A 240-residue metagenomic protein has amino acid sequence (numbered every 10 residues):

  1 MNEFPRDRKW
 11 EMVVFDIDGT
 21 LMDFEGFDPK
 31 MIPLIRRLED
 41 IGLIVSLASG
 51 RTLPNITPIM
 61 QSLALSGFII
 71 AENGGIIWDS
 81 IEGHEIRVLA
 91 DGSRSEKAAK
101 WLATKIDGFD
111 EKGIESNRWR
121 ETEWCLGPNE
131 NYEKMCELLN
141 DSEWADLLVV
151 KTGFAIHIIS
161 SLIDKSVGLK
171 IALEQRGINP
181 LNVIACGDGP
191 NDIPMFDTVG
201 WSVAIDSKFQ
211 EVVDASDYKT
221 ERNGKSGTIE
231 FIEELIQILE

Functional and structural regions predicted by a protein language model:
M1-F15, R37, Q175-I178: Non-catalytic pre-domain segments flanking phosphatase-related domains
N2, T198, S202-E240: Asp-based, Mg2+/Mn2+-dependent phosphohydrolase catalytic module
R6-E25, F196: Asp-based phosphoryl-transfer active-site loop
M12-V14, F68, I184: Hydrophobic "anchor" residues on beta-strands that sit immediately upstream of conserved functional sites
G19, R51, D188-G189: Active-site metal-binding loops of divalent metal-dependent hydrolases
F24-N117: Active-site phosphate-binding/coordination module
A98-W101, K105-T198, S207, A215: Conserved acidic, metal-coordinating active-site core of Asp-based, Mg2+-dependent phosphoryl-transfer enzymes
